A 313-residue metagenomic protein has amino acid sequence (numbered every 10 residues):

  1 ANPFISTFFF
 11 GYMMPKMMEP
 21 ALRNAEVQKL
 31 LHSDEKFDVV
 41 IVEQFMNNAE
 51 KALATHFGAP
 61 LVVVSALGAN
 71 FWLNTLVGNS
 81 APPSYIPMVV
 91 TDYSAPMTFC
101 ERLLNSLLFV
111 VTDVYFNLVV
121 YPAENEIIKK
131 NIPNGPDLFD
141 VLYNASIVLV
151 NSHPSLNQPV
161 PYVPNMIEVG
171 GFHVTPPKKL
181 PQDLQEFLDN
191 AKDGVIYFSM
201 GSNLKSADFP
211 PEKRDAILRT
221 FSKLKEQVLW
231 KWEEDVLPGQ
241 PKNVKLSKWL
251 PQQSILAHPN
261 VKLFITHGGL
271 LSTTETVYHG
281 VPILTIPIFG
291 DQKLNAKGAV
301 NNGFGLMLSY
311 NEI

Functional and structural regions predicted by a protein language model:
A1-A49, P96-F139, Y143-N144: Conserved nucleotide-sugar donor-binding subdomain of glycosyltransferases
M13-M97, P154-L156: Conserved nucleotide-sugar donor-interacting segment of glycosyltransferase catalytic cores, predominantly GT-B
E35-D38, S146, G194, K262: Conserved acidic residues
V42, N243, K248-A296: A donor-sugar binding/catalytic signature common to diverse glycosyltransferases and related nucleotide-sugar
N47-L73, M166, D208-L229, S272-F289 (+1 more regions): Classical protein tyrosine phosphatase
K51-A54, W72-T75, L156-P164, D235-N243 (+2 more regions): Short loop/helix-cap segments at secondary-structure boundaries that form the rim of catalytic
Y143-N144, Q158-K245: Conserved catalytic-core segment of nucleotide-activated headgroup transferases in glycan assembly
G290-I313: Change "using UDP/GDP/dTDP sugars" to "using nucleotide sugars
